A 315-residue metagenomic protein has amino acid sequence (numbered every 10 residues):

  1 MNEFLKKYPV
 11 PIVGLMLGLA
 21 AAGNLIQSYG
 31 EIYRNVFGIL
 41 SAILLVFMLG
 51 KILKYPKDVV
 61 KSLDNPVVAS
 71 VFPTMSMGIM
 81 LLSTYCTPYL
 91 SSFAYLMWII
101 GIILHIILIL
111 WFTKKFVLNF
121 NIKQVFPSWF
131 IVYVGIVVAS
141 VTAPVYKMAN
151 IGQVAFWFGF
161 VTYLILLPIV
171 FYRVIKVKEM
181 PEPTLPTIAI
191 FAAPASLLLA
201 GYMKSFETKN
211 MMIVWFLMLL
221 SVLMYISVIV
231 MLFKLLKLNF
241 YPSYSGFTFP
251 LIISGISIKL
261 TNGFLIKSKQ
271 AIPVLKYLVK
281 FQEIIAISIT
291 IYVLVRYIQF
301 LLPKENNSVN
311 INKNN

Functional and structural regions predicted by a protein language model:
M1-A21, P56-S83, W98, K114-V141 (+6 more regions): Juxtamembrane helix-loop boundaries in multi-pass membrane proteins
M1-G50: N-terminal signal-anchor module of multipass membrane proteins
N24-I32, T84-Y95, V141-Q153, Y202-I213 (+1 more regions): Helix-coil boundary and interhelical linker segments in multi-pass alpha-helical membrane proteins
Y29-Y95, I99: Membrane helical hairpin/interfacial module
Y33-V46, S91-I106, N150-I165, M211-L223 (+1 more regions): Structural signature of hydrophobic alpha-helical transmembrane segments
W111, V141-T142, I165-V174, L197-K204 (+1 more regions): Alpha-helical transmembrane segments in multipass membrane proteins, preferentially the mid-helix core
F160-L217: Aromatic-anchored, glycine/proline-accented short structural segments that stabilize local strand-turns or short
